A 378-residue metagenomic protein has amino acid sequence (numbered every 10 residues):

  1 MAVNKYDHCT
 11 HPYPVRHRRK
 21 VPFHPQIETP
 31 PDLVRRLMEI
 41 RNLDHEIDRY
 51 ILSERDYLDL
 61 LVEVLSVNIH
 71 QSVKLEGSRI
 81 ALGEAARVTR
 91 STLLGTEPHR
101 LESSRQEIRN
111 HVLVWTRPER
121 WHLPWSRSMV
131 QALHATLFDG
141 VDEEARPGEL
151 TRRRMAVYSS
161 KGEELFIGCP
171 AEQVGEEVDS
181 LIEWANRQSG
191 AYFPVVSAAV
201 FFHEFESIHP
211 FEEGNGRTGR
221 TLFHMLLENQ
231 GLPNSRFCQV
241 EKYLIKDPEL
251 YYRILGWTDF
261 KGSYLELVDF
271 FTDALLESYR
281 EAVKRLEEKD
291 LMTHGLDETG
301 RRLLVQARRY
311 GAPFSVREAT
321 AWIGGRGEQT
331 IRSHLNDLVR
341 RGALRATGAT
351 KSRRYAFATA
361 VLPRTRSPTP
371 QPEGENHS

Functional and structural regions predicted by a protein language model:
M1-S378: FIC/Doc superfamily catalytic core
